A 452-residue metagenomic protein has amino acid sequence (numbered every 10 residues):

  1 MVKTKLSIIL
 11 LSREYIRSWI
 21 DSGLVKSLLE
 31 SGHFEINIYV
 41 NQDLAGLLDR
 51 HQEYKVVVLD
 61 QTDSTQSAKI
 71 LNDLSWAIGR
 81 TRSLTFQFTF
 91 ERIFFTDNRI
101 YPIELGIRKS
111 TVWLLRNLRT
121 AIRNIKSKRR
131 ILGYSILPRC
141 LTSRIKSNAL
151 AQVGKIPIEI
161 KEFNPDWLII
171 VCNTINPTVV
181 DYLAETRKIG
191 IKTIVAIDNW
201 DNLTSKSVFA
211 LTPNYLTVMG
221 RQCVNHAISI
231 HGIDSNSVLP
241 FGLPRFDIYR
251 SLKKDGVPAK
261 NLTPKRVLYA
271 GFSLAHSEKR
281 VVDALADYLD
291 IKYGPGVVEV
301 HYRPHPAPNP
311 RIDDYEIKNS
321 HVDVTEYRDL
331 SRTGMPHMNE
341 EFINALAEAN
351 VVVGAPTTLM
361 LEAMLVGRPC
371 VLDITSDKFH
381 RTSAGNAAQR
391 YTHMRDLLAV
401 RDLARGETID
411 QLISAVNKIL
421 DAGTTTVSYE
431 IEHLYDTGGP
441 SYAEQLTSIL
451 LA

Functional and structural regions predicted by a protein language model:
V2-L6, P264-V267: Nucleotide donor/acceptor-binding cores
S7-H33, N37-S251, N309, M360: Active-site and donor-binding regions of nucleotide-sugar-utilizing enzymes
I20, K26, F246-R332, G406: Conserved catalytic-core segment of nucleotide-activated headgroup transferases in glycan assembly
E35-I36, W167, L211-L216, E299-V300 (+2 more regions): Short active-site oxyanion
V57-D60, T325-R328, T333-G334, A399-Q411: Short acidic-hydrophobic, aromatic-tinged amphipathic segments that line or gate anion-handling sites
I160, A307-L361, V366: Donor nucleotide-activated moiety binding/catalytic core segment of transferases that use nucleotide-activated donors
A210-P213, S235, T358-L434: Catalytic binding pocket for nucleotide-activated donors in carbohydrate/polymer assembly enzymes
T437-A452: C-terminal alpha-helical cap of glycosyltransferases
